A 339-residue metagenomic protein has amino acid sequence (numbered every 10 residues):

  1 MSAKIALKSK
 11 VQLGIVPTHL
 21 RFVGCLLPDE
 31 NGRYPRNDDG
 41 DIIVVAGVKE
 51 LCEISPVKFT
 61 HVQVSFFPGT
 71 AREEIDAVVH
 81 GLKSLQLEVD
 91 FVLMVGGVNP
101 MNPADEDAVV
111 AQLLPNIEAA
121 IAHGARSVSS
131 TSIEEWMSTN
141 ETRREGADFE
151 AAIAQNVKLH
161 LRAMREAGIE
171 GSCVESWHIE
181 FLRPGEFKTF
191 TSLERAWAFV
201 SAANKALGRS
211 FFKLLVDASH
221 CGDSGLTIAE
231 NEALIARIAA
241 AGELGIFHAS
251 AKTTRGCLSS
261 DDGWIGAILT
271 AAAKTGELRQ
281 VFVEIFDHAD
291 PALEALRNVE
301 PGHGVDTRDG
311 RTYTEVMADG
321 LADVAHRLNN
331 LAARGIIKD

Functional and structural regions predicted by a protein language model:
M1-A122, G208-K213, L244, E300-D339: N-terminal pre-domain/capping segments
N37-I43, H61-A77, G97-V109, W136-N140 (+4 more regions): Acidic-and-aromatic substrate-binding clefts and catalytic sites of carbohydrate-active enzymes
H61-V62, M164-G266: Acidic/histidine-rich catalytic cores of soluble enzymes
H80-G96, E150-I169, W197-K205, T270-K274: Alpha-helix-loop-beta-strand connector modules within alpha/beta enzyme cores
L85-L87, A125, C173-E175, T275-R279: A short helix->loop->beta-strand "cap" motif at the edges of active sites that frequently abuts
A120-E145, E170-G185: Active-site groove signature of glycoside hydrolases
T139-M164, G185-S192: Active-site cleft segment of glycoside hydrolase catalytic domains centered on the general acid/base Glu
Q280-A289: Short acidic/histidine-rich active-site segments
